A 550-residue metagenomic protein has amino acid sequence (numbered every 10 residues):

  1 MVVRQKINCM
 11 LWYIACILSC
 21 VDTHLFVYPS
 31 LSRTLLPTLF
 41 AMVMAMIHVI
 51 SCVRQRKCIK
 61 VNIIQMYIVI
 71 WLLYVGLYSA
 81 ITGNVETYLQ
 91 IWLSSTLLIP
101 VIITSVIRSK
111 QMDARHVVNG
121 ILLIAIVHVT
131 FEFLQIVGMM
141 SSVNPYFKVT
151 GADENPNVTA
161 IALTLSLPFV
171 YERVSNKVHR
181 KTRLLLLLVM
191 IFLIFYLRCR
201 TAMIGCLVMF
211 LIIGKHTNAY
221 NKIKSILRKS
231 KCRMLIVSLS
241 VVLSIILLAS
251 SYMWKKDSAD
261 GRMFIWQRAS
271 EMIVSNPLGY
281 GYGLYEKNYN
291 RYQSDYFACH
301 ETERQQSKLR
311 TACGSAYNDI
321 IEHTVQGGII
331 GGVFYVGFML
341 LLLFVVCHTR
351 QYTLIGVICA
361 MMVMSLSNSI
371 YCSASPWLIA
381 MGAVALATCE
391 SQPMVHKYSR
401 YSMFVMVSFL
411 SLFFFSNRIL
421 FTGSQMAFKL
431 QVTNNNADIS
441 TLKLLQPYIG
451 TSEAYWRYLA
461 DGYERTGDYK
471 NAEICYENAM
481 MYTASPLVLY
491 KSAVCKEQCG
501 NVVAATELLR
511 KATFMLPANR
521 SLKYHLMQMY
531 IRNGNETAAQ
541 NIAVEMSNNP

Functional and structural regions predicted by a protein language model:
M1-L77, V85-T87, T96-L122, V174-T182 (+14 more regions): Transmembrane signal-anchor hairpin modules in multi-pass inner-membrane enzymes, especially those that act on
Y13, A41-H48, L72-S79, I91-S105 (+9 more regions): Alpha-helical transmembrane segments of multi-pass inner-membrane proteins
C20-P29, E322-G327, T353-L386, S416: Membrane helix-loop boundary segments at the extracytoplasmic
L25-V43, G314-V336: Membrane-interface anchor segments at the N-terminal boundary of transmembrane helices in multi-pass membrane enzymes
V27-P29, A80-L89, F195-R200, W254 (+1 more regions): Membrane-interface helix caps and helix-loop-helix hairpins in membrane proteins
T82-I99, S240, S258-D260: Alpha-helical transmembrane segments and their immediate interhelical/interface regions in integral membrane proteins
I136-M139, I194-R198, A202, F210-V274 (+1 more regions): A membrane-periplasm/extracellular boundary helix in multi-pass inner-membrane enzymes that assemble envelope glycans
Y282-V325: Interfacial juxtamembrane loops and adjacent helix segments that form the catalytic/substrate-binding surfaces
